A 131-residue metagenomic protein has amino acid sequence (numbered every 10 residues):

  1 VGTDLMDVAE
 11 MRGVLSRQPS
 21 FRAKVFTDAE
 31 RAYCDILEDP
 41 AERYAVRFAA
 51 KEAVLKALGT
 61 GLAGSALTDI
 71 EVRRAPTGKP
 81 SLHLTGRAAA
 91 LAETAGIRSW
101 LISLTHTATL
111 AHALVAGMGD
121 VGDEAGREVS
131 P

Functional and structural regions predicted by a protein language model:
V1-P131: Core catalytic alpha/beta fold that binds nucleotide/phospho-ligands
